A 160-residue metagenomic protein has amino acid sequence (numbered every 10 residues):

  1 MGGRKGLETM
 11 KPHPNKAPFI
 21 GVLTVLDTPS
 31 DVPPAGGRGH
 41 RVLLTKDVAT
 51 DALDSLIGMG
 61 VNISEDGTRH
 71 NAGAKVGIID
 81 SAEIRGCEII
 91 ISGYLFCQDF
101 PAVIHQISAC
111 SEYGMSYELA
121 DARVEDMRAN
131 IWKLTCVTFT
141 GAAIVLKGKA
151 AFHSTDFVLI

Functional and structural regions predicted by a protein language model:
M1-I57: Polar/acidic, low-complexity leader/linker segments enriched in S/T/G and N/D
G3-M10, K75-I84, R123: Short amphipathic beta-strand and strand-loop transition segments with alternating hydrophobic
K16-P18, G60, E88, G114: A residue-level signal for beta-strand positions that form part of recognition/binding surfaces within mature
F19-L23, M59, N71-I78, G93: Glycine-centered structural positions embedded in regular secondary structure
L26, D66, A120-V124: Short, flexible beta-strand-to-coil junctions
P33-V42, L53-V61, A102-A120: Extended Gly/Ser/Thr-rich low-complexity repeat segments, especially those forming or decorating extracellular
A49-G73: Short, well-structured hydrophobic secondary-structure segments
D80-I160: Residue microenvironments linked to proteolytic maturation and disulfide-stabilized extracellular modules
